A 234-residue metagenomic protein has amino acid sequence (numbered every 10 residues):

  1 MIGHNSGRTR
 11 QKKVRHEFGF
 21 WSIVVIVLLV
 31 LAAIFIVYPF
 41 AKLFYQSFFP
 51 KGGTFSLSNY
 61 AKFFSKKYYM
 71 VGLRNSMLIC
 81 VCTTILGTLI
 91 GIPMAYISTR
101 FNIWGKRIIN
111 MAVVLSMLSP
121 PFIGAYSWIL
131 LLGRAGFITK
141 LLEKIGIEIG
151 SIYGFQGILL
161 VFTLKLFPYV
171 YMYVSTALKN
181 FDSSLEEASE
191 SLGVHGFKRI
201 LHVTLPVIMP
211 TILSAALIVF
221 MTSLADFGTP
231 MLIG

Functional and structural regions predicted by a protein language model:
M1-L28: Transmembrane alpha-helical segments of polytopic membrane transport and secretion proteins
Q11, S56-F64: A short amphipathic helical element positioned immediately N-terminal to and/or at the very start of a transmembrane
G19-K51, S65-K179, L205-G228: Membrane-water interface segments at the C-terminal ends of transmembrane alpha-helices in multi-pass inner-membrane
W104, V194-H195: Short coil/turn motifs that cap or connect alpha-helices
L185: Helix-turn-helix DNA-binding elements, focusing on the entry/boundary residues of the two helices that contact DNA
A188-S189, R199, V203: Hydrophobic positions on the alpha-helical face of helix-turn-helix-like DNA-binding modules
L192-V194, P206: Glycine/proline-centered hinge or cleavage motifs at structural transition points of membrane proteins
P230-I233: Hydrophobic alpha-helical membrane segments of integral membrane proteins
